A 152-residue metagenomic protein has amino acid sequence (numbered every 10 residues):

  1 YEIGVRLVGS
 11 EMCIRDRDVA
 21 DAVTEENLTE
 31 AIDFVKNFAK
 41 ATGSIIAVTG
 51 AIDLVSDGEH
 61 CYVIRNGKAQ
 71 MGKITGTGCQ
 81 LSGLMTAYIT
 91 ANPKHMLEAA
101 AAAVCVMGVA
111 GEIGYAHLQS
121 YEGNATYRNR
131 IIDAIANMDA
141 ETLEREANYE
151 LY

Functional and structural regions predicted by a protein language model:
Y1-I14: Single conserved hydrophobic/aromatic residue that forms the stacking wall/gate of nucleotide- or nucleobase-binding
E11, S44-A47, D53-L54, C61-V63 (+3 more regions): Structural motif
R15-T29: Flexible, glycine/proline-enriched loop segments at strand-loop-helix junctions that form or flank small-ligand binding
N27-F38, A47, L81, H95-M96 (+3 more regions): General structural feature for long, well-ordered alpha-helical segments within catalytic domains of soluble enzymes
T29-G72: Conserved phosphate-donor
K68-M85, M96-L97: Short glycine/threonine-rich catalytic loop with a Thr-x-Gly-x-Asp
M85-Y127: Conserved post-catalytic alpha-helical subdomain immediately downstream of the catalytic base and nucleotide-binding
V109-Y152: Charged C-terminal helix
